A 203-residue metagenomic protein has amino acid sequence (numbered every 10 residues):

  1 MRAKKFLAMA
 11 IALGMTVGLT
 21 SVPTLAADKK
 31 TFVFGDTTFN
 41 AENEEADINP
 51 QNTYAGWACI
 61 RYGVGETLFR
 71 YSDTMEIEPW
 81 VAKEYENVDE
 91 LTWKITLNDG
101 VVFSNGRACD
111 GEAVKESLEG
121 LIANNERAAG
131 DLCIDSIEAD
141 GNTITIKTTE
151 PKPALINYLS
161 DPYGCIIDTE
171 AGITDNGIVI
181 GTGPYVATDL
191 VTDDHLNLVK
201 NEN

Functional and structural regions predicted by a protein language model:
M1-A8: Bacterial N-terminal signal peptides that target proteins for export
I11, M15-L19: Hydrophobic core
L19-K29: Sec-dependent signal peptide cleavage junction
K29-N40, T92-I95, V114-S117, I144-I146 (+2 more regions): Short, well-ordered beta-strand elements
G35-V88, I180: N-terminal lobe/hinge region of extracytoplasmic solute-binding protein
K83-N125: Aromatic- and charge-enriched surface segment that lines or borders ligand/interaction sites
E86, K94, A129-E170, P184 (+1 more regions): Surface-exposed binding/hinge segments that line and control ligand-binding clefts or catalytic entry sites
I178-N203: Bilobed "Venus flytrap"/periplasmic-binding protein-like clamshell domains and structurally analogous long
